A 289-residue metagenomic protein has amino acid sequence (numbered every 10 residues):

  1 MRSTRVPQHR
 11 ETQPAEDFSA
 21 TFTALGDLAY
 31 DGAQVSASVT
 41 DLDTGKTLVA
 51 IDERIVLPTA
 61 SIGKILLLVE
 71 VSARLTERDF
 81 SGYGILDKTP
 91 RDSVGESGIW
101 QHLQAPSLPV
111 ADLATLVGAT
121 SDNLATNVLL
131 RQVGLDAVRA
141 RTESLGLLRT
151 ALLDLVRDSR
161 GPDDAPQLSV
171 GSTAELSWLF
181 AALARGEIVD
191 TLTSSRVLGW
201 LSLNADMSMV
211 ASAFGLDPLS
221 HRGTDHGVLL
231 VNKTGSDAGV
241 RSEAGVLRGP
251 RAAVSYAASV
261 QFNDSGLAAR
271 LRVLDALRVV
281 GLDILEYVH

Functional and structural regions predicted by a protein language model:
R2-A29, L48, L183-D217, D225-L229 (+1 more regions): Structured C-terminal helix/loop/strand segments within mature extracytoplasmic catalytic/sensor domains
D31-L57: Short, conserved catalytic-motif segment at the N-terminal edge
G32-V35, L130-R185: Mid-domain, small-residue-enriched loop/turn segments at the edges of structured enzyme/sensor domains
G45, P58-L86, Y256: Active-site SXXK
A50-P58, I99, L103, V110 (+2 more regions): A short glycine/serine-rich beta->alpha loop
V69-E77, R131, W178-R185, L285-E286: Short glycine/serine- and small hydrophobic-enriched flexible loop segments
E77-L103: Short, glycine/proline-biased beta-turn/loop segments that scaffold the active-site neighborhood
S93-N127, P166: Conserved catalytic neighborhood of penicillin-recognizing serine enzymes
